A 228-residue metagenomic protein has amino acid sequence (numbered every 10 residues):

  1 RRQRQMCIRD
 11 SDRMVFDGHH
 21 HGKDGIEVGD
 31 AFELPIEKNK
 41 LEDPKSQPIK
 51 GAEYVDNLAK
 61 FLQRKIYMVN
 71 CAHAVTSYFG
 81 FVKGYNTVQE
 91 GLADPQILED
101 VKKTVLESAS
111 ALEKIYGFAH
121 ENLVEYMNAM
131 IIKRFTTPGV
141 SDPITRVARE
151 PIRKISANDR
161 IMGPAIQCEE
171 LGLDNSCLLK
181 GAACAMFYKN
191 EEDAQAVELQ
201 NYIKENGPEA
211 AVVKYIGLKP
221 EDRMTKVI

Functional and structural regions predicted by a protein language model:
R1-R2, L112: Hydrophobic, Leu/Ile/Phe/Ala-enriched alpha-helical segments that form helix-helix packing faces
Q3-I8: Short, small-residue-biased leader/transition segments that mark boundaries at the very start of proteins
D10-L62: Mobile gating loops/cap/lid regions near enzyme active sites that modulate substrate access
S11-L34, L106-M130: Long, acidic, intrinsically disordered low-complexity segments
F32-E37, L58-Y67, Y85-T87, G117-L123 (+1 more regions): Short, mixed-charge, low-aromatic patches
D43-Y116: A conserved active-site cap/scaffold subdomain adjacent to cofactor or substrate pockets
N86, P95, E99, L106 (+3 more regions): Generic alpha-helical secondary structure signal
A111, N122-I228: Long, low-complexity C-terminal extensions of enzymes
